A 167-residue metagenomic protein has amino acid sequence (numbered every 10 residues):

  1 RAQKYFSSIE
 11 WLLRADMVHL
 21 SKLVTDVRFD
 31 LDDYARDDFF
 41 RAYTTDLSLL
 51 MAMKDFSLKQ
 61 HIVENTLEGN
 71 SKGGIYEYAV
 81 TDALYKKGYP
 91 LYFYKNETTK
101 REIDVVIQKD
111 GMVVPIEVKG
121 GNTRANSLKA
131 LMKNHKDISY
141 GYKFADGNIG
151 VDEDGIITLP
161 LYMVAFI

Functional and structural regions predicted by a protein language model:
R1-E102, I107: Accessory nucleic acid-recognition modules appended to NTPase machines
M53-D55, G111, R124: Active-site-proximal flexible loops/turns
F93, P115-V118: Short catalytic-loop micro-motif centered on adjacent basic/acidic residues
I107-P115: Active-site beta-strand-loop-beta-strand hairpin of nuclease catalytic cores that positions key catalytic residues
G120-L161: Catalytic cores of nucleic-acid endonucleases
T158, F166-I167: SIR2/sirtuin-family catalytic core signature
